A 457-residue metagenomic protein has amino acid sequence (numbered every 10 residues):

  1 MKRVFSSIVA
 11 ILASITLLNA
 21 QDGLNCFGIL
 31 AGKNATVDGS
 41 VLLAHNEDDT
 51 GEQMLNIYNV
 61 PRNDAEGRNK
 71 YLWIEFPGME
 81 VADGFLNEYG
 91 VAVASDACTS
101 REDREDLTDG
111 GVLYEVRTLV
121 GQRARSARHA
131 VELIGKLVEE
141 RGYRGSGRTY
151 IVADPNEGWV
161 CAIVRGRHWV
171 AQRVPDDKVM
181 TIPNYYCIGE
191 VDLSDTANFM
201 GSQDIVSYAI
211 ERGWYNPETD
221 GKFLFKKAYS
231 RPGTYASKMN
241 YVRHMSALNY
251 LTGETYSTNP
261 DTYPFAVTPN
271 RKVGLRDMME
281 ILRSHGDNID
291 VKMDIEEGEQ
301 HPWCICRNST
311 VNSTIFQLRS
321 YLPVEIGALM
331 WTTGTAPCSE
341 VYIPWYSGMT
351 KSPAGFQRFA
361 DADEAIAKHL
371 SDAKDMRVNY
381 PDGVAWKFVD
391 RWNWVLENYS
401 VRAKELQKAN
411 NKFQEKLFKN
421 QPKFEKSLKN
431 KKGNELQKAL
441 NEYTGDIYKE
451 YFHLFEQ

Functional and structural regions predicted by a protein language model:
M1-Q21: Bacterial Sec-dependent N-terminal signal peptides
D22-L113, L133-A266, N270: A contiguous strand-loop segment
C26-A31, S40, M293-C306, L329 (+1 more regions): Acidic, low-complexity N-terminal propeptides/linkers enriched in Ser/Thr/Asp/Gly that mediate export, maturation
I29, A130, T314: Short, conserved catalytic/metal-binding motifs centered on acidic residues
E105-D106, E115-A124: Second-shell loop/turn segments in exported
G110-G111, A124-R128: Soluble non-cytosolic domains of exported or imported proteins
A130-E139, M278-I289, I295: Short, well-structured alpha-helical segments that form the helix of a local strand-helix-strand
V291-E425: Substrate-recognition/cap regions that form aromatic- and gly/pro-loop-enriched pockets for small-molecule ligands
